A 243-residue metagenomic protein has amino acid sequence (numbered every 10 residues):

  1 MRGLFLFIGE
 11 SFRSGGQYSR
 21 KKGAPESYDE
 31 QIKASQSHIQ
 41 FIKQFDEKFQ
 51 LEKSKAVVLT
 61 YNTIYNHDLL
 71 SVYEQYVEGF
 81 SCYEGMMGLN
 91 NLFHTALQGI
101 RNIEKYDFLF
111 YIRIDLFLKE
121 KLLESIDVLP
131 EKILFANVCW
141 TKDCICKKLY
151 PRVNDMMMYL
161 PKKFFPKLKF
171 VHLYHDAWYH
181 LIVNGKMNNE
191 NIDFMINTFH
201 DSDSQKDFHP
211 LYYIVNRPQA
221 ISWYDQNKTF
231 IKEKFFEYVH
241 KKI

Functional and structural regions predicted by a protein language model:
M1-I243: ER/Golgi luminal nucleotide-sugar-dependent glycosyltransferases, focusing on the catalytic module
